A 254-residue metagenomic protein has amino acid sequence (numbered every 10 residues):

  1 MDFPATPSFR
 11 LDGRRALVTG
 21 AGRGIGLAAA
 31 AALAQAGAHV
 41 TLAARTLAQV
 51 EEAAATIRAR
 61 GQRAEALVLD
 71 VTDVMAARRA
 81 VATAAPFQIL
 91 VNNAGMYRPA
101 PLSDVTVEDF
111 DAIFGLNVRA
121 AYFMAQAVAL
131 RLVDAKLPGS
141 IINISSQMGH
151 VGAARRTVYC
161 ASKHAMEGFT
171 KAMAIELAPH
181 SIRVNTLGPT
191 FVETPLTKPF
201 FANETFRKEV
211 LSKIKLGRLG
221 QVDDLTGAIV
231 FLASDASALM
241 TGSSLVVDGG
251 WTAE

Functional and structural regions predicted by a protein language model:
D2-S8, V151, V230, T241-E254: Short C-terminal tail/terminal secondary-structure segment of NAD(P)H-dependent dehydrogenase/reductase domains
R15, G22-G24: Conserved glycine-rich cofactor-binding loop
V91, A178, R183, M240-G242: Short, small/polar-rich loop/turn modules that mediate ligand/substrate recognition or access, typified
P101-L102, D109-F114, V210: Substrate-binding pocket helix/loop in short-chain dehydrogenase/reductase
A125, S162, T170: Active-site helix of classical SDR
L130, I175-P179, A238: Alpha-helical segment proximal to the catalytic Tyr-Lys
S146: Residue(s) in the substrate-gating loop at a strand-loop-helix junction that position the organic substrate next
